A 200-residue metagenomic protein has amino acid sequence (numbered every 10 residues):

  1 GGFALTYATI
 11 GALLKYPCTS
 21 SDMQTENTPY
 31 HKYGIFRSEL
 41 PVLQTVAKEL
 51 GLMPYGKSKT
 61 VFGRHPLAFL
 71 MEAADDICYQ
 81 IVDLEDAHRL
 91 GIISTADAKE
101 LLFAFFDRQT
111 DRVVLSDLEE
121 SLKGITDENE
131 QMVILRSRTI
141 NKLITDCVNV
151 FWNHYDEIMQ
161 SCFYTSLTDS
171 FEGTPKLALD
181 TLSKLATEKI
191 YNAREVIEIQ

Functional and structural regions predicted by a protein language model:
G1-S137, I144: Sequence-structural signature of the catalytic-core scaffold of metal-dependent phosphohydrolases that act on
Y30-Y33, D76, V148, W152 (+2 more regions): Generic intrinsically disordered, low-complexity segments enriched for polar/acidic and small residues
Y79-V82, D86, N149, D156 (+1 more regions): Charged/polar positions within long, soluble alpha-helices
V114, I140-L143, C147, A178 (+1 more regions): General structural feature for long, well-ordered alpha-helical segments within catalytic domains of soluble enzymes
L122-D169: Long amphipathic alpha-helical segments with strong coiled-coil/leucine-zipper propensity
W152, D156-Q200: Substrate-recognition/cap regions that form aromatic- and gly/pro-loop-enriched pockets for small-molecule ligands
